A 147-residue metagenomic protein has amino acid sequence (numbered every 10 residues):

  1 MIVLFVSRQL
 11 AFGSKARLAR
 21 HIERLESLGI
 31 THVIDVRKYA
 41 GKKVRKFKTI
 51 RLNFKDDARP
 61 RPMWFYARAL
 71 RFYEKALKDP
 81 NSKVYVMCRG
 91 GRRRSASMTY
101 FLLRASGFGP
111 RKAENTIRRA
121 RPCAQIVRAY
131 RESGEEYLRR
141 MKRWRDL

Functional and structural regions predicted by a protein language model:
I2-K83, R104-E136: Cysteine-based protein phosphatase catalytic domain of the PTP/DSP
K83-Y100: A phosphate-binding catalytic loop at a beta-strand-loop-alpha-helix junction that coordinates phosphoryl groups
R139-L147: C-terminal domain-closing interface element
